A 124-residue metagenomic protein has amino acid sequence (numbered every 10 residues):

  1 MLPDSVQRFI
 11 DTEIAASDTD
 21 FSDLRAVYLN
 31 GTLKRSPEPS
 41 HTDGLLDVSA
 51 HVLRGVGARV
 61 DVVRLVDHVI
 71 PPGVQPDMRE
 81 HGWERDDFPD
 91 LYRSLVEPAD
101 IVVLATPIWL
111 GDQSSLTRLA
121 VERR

Functional and structural regions predicted by a protein language model:
M1-R124: N-terminal beta1-alpha1-beta2 submodule of the flavodoxin-like/Rossmannoid cofactor-binding fold
